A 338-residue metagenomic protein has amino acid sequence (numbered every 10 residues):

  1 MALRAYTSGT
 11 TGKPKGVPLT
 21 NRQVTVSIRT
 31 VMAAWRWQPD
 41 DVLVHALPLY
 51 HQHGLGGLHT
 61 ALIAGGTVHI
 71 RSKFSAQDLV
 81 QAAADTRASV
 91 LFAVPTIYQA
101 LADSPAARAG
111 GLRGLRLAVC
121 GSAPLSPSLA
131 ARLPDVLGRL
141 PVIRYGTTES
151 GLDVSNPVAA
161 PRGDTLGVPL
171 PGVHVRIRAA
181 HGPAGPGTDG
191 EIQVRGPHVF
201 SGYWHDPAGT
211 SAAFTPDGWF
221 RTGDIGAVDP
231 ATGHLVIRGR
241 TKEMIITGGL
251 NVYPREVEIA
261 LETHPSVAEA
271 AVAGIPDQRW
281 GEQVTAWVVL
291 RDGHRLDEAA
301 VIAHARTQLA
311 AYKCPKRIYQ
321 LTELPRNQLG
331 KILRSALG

Functional and structural regions predicted by a protein language model:
M1, T7-T10, L43, L49 (+7 more regions): Conserved S/T- and glycine-rich ATP-binding loop of Class I adenylate-forming
A2-R29: Conserved AMP-binding A3 loop
K15-P18, H45, T67-K73, V142: Short beta-strand->loop structural element characteristic of the AMP-binding/adenylate-forming
T25-V42, Y50-V90, S104: Conserved AMP-binding/adenylation subdomain of ANL enzymes
I63, A88-A93, A102-G163, H174 (+1 more regions): Gly/Ser/Thr-rich phosphate-binding loop
L91, G196, S201-G202, I225-K313 (+3 more regions): AMP-binding/adenylate-forming catalytic core of the ANL superfamily
S122, G146, G167, D224 (+1 more regions): Active-site glycine-centered loops adjacent to acidic/histidine catalytic or metal-binding residues that shape
V168-G172, A180-A213, V252: Conserved ATP/PPi-binding loop(s) of AMP-dependent carboxylate-activating enzymes
